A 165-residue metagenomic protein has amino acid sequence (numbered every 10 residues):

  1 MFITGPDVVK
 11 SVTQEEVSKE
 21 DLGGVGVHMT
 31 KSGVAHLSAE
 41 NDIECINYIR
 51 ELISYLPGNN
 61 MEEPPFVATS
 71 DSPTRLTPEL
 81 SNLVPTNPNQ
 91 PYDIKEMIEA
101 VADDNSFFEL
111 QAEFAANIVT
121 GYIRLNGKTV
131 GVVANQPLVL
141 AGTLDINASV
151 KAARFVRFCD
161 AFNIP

Functional and structural regions predicted by a protein language model:
M1-M61, N163-I164: Conserved catalytic cores of soluble enzyme domains, especially glycine-rich substrate-binding beta-alpha loops
T4, V9, G26-V27, D71 (+4 more regions): Short, well-ordered helical secondary-structure segments
T4-P6, G26-G33, S72-L80, G131-Q136: Short acidic (Asp/Glu) and glycine-rich catalytic loops that position anionic groups and cofactors
G5-T13, A39, L80-V84, D103 (+1 more regions): Hydrophobic transmembrane alpha-helix bundles
S11-E20, N60-T69, I118-R124, V156 (+1 more regions): Short, functional N-terminal and low-complexity linear motifs
Q14-V17, D21, V34-Y48, S72 (+4 more regions): Catalytic cores of large soluble enzymes that bind and process phosphate-bearing ligands
E40-I98: Terminal amphipathic helices with adjacent charged low-complexity linkers/tails
N89-P165: Non-catalytic terminal/interface segments that mediate subunit docking, oligomerization, and allosteric communication
